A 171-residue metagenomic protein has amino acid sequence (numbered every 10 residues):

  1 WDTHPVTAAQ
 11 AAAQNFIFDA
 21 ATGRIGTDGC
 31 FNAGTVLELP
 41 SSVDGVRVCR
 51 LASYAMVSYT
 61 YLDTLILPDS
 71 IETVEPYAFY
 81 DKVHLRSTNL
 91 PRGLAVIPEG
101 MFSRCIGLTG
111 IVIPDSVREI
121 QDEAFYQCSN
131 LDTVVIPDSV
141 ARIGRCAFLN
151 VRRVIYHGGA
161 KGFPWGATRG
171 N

Functional and structural regions predicted by a protein language model:
W1-A9, H157, K161-N171: Extracellular/surface-exposed low-complexity segments
W1-G29: Short beta-strand/loop segment at the start of cytosolic alpha/beta domains
A11-A12, S58, D81, Q127 (+2 more regions): Compositionally biased non-globular segments, especially hydrophobic aliphatic-rich helices of signal peptides
N15-A21, N32-C49, T60-T73, V83-V96 (+3 more regions): Structural signature of tandem-repeat unit edges
I25-T27, V48-L51: Hydrophobic residues on conserved beta-strands that form the core of alpha/beta folds
A52-A55, E75-A78, P98-M101, Q121-A124 (+1 more regions): Consensus positions within tandem repeat domains that build extended binding/scaffold surfaces
